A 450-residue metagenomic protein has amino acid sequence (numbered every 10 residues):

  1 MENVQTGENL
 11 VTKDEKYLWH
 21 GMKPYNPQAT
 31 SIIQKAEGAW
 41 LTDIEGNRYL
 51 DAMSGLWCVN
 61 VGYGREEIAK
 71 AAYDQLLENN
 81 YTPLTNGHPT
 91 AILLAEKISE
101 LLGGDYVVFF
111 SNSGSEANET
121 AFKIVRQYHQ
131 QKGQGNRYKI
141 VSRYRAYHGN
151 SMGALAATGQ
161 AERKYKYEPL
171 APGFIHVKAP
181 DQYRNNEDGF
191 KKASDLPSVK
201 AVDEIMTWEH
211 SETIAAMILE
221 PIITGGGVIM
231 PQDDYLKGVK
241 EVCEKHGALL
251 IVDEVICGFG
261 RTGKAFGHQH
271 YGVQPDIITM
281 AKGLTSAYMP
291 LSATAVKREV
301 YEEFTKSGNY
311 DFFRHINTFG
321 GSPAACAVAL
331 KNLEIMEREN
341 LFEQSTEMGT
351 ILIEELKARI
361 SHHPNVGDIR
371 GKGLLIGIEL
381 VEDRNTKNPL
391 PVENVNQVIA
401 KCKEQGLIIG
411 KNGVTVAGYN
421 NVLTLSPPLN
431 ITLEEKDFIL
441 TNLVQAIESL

Functional and structural regions predicted by a protein language model:
E2-L450: Conserved N-terminal phosphate-binding loop of PLP-dependent enzymes in the Aspartate aminotransferase
